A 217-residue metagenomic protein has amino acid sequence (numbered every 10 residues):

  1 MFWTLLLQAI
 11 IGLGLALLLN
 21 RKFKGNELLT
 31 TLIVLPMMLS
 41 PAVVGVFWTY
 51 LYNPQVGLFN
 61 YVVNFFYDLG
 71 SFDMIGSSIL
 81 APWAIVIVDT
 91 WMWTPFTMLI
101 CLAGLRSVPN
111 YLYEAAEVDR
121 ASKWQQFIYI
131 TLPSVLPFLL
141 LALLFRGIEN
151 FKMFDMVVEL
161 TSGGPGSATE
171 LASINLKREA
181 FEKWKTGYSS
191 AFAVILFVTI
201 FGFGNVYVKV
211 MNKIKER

Functional and structural regions predicted by a protein language model:
M1-R217: A structural signal for multi-pass alpha-helical bundles of membrane permease subunits that mediate small-molecule
